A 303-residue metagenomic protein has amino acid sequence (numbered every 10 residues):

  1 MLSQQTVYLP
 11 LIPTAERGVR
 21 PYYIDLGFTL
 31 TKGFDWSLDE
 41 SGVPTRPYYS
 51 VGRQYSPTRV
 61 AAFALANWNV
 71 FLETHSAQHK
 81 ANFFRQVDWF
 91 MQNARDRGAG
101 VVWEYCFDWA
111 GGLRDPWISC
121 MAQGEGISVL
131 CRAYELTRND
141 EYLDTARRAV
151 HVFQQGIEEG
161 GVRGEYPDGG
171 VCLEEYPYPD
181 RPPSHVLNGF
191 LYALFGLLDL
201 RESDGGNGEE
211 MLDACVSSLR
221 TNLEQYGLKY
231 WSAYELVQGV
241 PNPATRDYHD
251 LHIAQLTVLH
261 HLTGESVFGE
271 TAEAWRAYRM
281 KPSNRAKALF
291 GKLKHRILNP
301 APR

Functional and structural regions predicted by a protein language model:
M1-R303: Glycan-recognition and catalytic cores of secretory/periplasmic carbohydrate-active enzymes
